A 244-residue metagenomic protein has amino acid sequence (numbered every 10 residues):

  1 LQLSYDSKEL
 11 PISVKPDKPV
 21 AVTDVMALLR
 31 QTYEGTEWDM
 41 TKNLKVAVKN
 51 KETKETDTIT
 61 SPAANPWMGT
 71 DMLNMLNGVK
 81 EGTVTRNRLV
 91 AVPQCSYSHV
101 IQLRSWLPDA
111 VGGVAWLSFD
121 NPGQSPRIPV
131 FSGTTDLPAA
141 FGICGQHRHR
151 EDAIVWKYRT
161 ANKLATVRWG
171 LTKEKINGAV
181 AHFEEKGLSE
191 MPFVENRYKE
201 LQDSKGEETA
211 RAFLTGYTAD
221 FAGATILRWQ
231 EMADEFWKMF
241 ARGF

Functional and structural regions predicted by a protein language model:
L1-F244: C-terminus-biased signal that marks the final domain/tail of proteins
